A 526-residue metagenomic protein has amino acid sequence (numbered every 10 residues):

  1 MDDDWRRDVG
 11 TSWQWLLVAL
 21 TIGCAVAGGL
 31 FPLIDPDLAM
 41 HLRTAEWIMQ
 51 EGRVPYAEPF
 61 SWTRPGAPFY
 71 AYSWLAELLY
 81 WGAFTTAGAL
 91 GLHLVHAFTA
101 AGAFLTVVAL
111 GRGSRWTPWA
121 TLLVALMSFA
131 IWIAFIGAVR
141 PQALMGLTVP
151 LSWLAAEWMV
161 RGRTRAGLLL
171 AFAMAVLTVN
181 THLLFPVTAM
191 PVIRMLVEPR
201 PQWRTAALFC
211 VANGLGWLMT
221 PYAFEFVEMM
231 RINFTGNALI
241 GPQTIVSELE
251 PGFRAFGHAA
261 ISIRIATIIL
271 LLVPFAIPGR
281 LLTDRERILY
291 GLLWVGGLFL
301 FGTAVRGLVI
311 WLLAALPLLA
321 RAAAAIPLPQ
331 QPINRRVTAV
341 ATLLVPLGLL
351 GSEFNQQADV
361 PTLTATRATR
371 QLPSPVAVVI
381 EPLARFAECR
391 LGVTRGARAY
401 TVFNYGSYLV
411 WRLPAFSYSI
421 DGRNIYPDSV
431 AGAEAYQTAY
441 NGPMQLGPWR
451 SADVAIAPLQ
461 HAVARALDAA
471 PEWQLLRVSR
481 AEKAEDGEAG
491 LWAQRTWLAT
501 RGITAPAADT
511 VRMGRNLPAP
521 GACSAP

Functional and structural regions predicted by a protein language model:
C24-A25, F129-I133, L154-A155, A166-H182 (+3 more regions): Membrane-interface alpha helices of multi-pass inner-membrane proteins
D37, M49, L183-L282, L312: Transmembrane catalytic cores of multi-pass membrane glycosyltransferases and polysaccharide-assembly enzymes
T63-L90, L94: Short hydrophobic/aromatic helix or loop-helix immediately within or flanking a transmembrane segment in polytopic
L94-S114: Transmembrane-helix motifs of polytopic, lipid-linked glycan transferases
P150-L168, V197, L271-L282: Membrane-interface transmembrane helices that cradle and orient dolichyl/undecaprenyl
P332-L391, N404-G406, L413, N424 (+3 more regions): Membrane-proximal, lumen/periplasm-facing interface regions of secretory-pathway glyco- and lipid-modifying enzymes
E388-V430, A452-L459, W492: Short periplasmic/luminal acceptor-recognition loop of GT-C membrane glycosyltransferases, typified by
R412, A431-A489: Periplasmic/luminal catalytic loop of GT-C fold multi-pass membrane glycosyltransferases that transfer sugars from
